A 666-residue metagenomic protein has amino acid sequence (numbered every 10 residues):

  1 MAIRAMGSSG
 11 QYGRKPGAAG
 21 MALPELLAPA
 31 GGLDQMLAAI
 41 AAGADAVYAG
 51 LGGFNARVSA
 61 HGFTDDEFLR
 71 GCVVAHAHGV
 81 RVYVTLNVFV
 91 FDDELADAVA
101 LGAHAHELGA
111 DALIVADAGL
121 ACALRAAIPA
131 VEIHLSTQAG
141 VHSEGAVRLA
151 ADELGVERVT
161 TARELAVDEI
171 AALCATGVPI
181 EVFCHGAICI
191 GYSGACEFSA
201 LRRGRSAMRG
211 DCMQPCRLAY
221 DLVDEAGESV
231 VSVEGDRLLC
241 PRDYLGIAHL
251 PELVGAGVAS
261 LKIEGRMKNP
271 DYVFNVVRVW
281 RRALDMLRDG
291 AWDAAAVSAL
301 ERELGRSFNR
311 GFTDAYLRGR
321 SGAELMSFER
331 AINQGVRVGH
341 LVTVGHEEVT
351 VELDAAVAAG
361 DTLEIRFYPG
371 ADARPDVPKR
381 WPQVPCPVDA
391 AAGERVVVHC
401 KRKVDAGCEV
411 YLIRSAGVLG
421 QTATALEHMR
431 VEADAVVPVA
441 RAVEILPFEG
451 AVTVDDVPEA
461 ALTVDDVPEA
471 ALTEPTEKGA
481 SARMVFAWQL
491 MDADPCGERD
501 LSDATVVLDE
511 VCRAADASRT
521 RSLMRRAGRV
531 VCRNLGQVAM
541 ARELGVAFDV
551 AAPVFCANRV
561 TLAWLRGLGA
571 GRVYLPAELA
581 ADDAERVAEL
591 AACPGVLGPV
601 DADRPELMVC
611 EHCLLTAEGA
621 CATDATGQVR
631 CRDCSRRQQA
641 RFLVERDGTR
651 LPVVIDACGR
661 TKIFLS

Functional and structural regions predicted by a protein language model:
I3-V141, T160, E164-L165, E169-S260 (+2 more regions): Active-site pocket-lining/capping segments in soluble small-molecule metabolic enzymes
E144-G145: Conserved nucleotide-cofactor-binding alpha/beta core module
E157: Long, basic N-terminal domains or extensions that often function in RNA/ssDNA interaction or organelle/cellular
